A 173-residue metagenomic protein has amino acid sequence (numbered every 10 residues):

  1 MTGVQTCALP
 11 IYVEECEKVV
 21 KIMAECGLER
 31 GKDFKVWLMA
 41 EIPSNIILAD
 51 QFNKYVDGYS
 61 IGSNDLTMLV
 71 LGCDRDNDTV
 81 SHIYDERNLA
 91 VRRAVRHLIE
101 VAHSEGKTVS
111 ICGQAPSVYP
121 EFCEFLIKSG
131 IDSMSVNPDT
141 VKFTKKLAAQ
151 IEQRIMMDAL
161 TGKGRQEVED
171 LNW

Functional and structural regions predicted by a protein language model:
M1-L9: Short, small-residue-biased leader/transition segments that mark boundaries at the very start of proteins
Q5, E41, D65, L126: Conserved, mostly hydrophobic/aromatic
A8, V36-A40, Y59-G62, V109-G113 (+1 more regions): Hydrophobic faces of well-ordered beta-strands that scaffold small-molecule active sites in alpha/beta enzyme cores
P10-I22, A90-A94, K142-K145: Active-site-adjacent beta->alpha loops and helix N-cap segments on the catalytic face of soluble alpha/beta enzymes
E15, S44-Y55, A115-I131: Catalytic cores of alpha/beta
M23-C26, R30-W37, L71-A115: Generic long, charged, amphipathic alpha-helical segments
L71-H82, I127, V141-R165: C-terminal helical cap(s) of enzyme catalytic domains, especially alpha/beta-barrels
E86-G106, A148-W173: Extended, intrinsically disordered, low-complexity segments
